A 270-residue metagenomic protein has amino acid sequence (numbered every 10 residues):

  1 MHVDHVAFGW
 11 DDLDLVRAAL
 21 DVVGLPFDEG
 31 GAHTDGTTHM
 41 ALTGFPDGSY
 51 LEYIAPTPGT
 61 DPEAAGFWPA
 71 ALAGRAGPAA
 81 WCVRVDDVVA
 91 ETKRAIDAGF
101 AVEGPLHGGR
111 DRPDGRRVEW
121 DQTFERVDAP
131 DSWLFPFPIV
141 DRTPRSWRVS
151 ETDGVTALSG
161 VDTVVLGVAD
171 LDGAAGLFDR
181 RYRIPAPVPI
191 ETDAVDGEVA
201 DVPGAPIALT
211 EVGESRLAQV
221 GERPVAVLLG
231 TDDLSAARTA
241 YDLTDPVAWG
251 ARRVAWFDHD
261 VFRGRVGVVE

Functional and structural regions predicted by a protein language model:
M1-V3, F8-D28, F45-E270: Glyoxalase I/VOC metalloenzyme domain signal
E29-T34: Conserved catalytic-core motifs of GNAT/GCN5-like acyltransferases
G36-G48: N-terminal low-complexity or amphipathic/hydrophobic leaders
